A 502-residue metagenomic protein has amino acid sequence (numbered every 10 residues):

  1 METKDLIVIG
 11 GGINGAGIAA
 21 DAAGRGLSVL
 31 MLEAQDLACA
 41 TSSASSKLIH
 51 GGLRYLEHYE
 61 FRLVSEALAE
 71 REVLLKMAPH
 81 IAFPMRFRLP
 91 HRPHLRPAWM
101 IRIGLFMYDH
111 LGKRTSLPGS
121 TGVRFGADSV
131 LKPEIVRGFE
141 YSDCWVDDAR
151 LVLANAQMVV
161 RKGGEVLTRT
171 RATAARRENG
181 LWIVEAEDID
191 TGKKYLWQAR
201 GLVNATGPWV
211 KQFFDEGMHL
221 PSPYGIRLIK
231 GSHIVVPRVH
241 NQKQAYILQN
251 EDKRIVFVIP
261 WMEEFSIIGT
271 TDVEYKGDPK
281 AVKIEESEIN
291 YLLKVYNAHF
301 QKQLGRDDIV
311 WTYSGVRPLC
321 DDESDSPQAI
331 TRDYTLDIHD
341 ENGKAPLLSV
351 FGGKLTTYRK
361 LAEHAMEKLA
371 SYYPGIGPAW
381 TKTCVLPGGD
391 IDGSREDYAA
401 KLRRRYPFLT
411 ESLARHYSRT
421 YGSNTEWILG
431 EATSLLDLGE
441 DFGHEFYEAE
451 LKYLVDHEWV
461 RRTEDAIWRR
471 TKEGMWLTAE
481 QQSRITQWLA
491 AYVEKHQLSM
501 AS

Functional and structural regions predicted by a protein language model:
E2-K4, T191-G201: Core beta-strand elements of the Rossmann-like FAD/NAD(P) dinucleotide-binding domain in flavoenzyme oxidoreductases
E2-N14: Beta1/beta-strand and adjacent pyrophosphate-binding region of the FAD-binding site in flavoprotein oxidoreductases
A23-A44: Glycine-rich FAD pyrophosphate-binding loop
K47-D128: Dinucleotide-binding Rossmann-like beta1-alpha1 core, especially the glycine-rich loop that anchors the ADP
S142, D148-R150, M158, M218-N241 (+7 more regions): C-terminal catalytic lobe of FAD-dependent flavoproteins
T168-W182: A conserved short coil-to-beta-strand element within the FAD-binding core of flavoproteins
N204-H219: Flavin (primarily FAD) binding-site architecture
